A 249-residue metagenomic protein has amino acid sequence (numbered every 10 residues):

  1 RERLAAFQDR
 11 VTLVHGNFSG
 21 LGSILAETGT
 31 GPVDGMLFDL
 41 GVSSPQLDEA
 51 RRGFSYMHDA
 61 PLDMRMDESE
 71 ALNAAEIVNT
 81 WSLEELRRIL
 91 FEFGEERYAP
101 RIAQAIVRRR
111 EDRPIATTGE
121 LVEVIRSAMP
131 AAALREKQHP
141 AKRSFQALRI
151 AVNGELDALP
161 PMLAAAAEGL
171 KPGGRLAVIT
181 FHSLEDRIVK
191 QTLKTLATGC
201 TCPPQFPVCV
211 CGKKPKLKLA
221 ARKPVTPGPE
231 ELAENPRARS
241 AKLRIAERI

Functional and structural regions predicted by a protein language model:
R1-I249: S-adenosyl-L-methionine-dependent methyltransferase catalytic core, i.e., the SAM/SAH-binding region
